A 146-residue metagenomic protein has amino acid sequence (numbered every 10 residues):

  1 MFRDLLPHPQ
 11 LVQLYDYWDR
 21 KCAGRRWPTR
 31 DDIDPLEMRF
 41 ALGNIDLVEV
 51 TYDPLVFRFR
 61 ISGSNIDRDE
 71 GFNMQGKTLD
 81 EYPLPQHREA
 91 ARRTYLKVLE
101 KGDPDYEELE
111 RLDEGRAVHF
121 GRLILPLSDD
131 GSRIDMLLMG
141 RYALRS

Functional and structural regions predicted by a protein language model:
M1-P85, E89-S146: Intrinsically disordered, low-complexity terminal regulatory regions
